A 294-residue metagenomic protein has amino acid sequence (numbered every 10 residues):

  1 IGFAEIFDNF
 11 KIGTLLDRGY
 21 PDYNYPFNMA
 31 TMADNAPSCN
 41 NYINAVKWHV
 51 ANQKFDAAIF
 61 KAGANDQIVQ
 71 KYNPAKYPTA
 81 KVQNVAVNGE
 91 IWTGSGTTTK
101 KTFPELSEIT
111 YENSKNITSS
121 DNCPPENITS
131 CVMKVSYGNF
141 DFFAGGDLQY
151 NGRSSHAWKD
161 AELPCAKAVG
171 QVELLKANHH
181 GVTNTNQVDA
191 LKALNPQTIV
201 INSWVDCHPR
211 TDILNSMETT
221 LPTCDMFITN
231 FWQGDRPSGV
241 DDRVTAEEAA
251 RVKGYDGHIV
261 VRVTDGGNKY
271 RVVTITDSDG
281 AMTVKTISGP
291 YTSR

Functional and structural regions predicted by a protein language model:
I1, A157-P164, N184-D189: Alpha-helical scaffolding within the catalytic cores of extracellular/periplasmic polymer-degrading hydrolases
I1, H180-T185, V205-R210: Acidic, metal-coordinating catalytic cores used for nucleic-acid/nucleotide bond scission and strand-transfer chemistry
I1-G152, D160, T219-D225, T229-R294: Flexible, acidic/histidine-containing loops and adjacent segments that form or flank the divalent-metal
I1-L16, C165-V182, A193-V200: Active-site metal-binding motif and surrounding structural segment of the metallo-beta-lactamase
V87, G146, H179, N202-W204: Structural motif
N116, Y137-G138, L148, E173-L174 (+2 more regions): Extracellular low-complexity, Gly/Ser/Thr-rich intrinsically disordered linkers and protease-sensitive activation/hinge
F143, R153-S154, T185-Q187, R210-T211: Extended hydrophobic-aromatic, low-complexity segments
V188-Q233: Conserved beta-sheet core of the metallophosphoesterase superfamily
